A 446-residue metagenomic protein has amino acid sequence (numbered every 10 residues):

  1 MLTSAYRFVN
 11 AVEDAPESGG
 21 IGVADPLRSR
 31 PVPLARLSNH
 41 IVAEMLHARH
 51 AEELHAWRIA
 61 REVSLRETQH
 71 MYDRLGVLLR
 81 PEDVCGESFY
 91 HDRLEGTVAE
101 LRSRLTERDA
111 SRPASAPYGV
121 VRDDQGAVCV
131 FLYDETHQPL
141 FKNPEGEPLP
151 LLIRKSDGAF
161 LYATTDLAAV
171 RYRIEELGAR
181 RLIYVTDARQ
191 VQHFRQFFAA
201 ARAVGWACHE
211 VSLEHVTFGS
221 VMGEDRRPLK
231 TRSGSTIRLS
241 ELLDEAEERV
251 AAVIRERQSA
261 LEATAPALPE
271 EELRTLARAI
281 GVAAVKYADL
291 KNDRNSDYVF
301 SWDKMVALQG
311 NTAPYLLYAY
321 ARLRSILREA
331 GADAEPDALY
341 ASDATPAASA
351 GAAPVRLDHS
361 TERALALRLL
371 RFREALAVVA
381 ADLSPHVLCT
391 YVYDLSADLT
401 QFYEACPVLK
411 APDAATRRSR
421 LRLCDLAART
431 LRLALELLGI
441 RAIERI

Functional and structural regions predicted by a protein language model:
M1-I446: Non-catalytic interaction-recognition regions
